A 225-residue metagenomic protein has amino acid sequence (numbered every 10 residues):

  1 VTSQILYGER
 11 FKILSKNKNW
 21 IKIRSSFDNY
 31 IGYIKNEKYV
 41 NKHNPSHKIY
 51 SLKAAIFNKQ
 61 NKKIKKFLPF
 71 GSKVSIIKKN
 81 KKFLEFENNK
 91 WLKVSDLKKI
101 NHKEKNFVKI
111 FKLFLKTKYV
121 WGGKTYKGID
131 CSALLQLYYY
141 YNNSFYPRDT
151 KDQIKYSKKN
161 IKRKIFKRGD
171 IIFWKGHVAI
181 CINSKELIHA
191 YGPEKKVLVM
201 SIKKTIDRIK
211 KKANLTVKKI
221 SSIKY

Functional and structural regions predicted by a protein language model:
V1, H43-F57, L137-I154: Short, basic/aromatic beta-hairpin or loop at an interaction surface
S3, Y7-K12, N17-K18, R24-K66 (+1 more regions): Boundary regions of SH3-family modules and the immediately adjacent low-complexity/disordered segments in eukaryotic
I21, K82-L84, A179, L187-I188: Hydrophobic residues embedded in beta-strands of well-ordered beta-sheets
S25-N29, S201-R208: Short solvent-exposed strand/turn elements
F111, G123-N142: Active-site nucleophilic cysteine motif
Y119-G123, R148-D149: Surface-exposed patches in mature extracellular/periplasmic domains of secreted proteins
S144-K203: ...with weaker cross-activation on analogous glycine-rich loops/strands in unrelated enzymes
I209-Y225: Low-complexity, Gly/Ser/Thr/Pro-rich intrinsically disordered linker/tail segments
